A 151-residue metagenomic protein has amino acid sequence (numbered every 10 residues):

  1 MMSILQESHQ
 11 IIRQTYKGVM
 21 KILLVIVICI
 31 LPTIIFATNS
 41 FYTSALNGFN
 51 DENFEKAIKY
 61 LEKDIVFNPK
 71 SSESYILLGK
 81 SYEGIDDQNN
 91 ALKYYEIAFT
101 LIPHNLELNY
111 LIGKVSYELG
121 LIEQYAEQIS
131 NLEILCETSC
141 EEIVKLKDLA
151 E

Functional and structural regions predicted by a protein language model:
T38, S72-E73, L106-E107, C140: Helix-start (N-cap) detector for alpha-helical repeat units in TPR-like alpha-solenoids, especially tetratricopeptide
N50-D51, G84, E118, L149: Register position in tetratricopeptide repeats
D64, I97-A98, N131-L132: Canonical positions in the second alpha-helix
F67, L101, L135-T138: Structural marker of alpha-solenoid helical repeat scaffolds
L77, L111, K145-L149: Canonical tetratricopeptide repeat
